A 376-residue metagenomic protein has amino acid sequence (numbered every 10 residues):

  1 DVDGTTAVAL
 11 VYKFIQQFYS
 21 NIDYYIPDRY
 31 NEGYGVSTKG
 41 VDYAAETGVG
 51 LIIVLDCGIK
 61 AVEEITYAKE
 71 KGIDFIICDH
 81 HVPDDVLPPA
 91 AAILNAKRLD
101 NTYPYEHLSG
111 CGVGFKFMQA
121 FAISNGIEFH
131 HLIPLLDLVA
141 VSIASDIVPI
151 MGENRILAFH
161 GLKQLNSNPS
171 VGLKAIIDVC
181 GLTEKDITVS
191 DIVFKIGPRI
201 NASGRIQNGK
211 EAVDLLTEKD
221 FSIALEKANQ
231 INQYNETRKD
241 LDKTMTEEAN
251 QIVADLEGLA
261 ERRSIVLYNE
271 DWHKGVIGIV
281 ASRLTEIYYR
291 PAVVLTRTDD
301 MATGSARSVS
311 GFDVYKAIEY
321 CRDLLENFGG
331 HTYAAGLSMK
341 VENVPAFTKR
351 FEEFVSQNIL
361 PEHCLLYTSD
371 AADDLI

Functional and structural regions predicted by a protein language model:
D1-L51, K71-G72, A122-E342: Hydrophobic helix-and-loop "lid/oligomerization" segment in the mid-to-C-terminal part of catalytic domains
R29-E64, E70, D74-I77, V82-E106: Hydrophobic, small-residue-rich alpha-helical packing segments that form membrane-like cores
V86-I127, L132-A144: Short alpha-helices
R322-E326, F354-L360: A common structural junction motif
F328-H331, L360-L365: Conserved short beta-strand edge segments in small beta-sheet-based binding/regulatory domains
N343-F347: OB-fold single-stranded nucleic acid-binding module
T348, V355, L365-L366: Anionic-ligand-binding alpha/beta catalytic cores of soluble enzymes and soluble regulatory domains that recognize
Y367-L375: Conserved small/polar residues in nucleotide/adenosyl-binding loops
